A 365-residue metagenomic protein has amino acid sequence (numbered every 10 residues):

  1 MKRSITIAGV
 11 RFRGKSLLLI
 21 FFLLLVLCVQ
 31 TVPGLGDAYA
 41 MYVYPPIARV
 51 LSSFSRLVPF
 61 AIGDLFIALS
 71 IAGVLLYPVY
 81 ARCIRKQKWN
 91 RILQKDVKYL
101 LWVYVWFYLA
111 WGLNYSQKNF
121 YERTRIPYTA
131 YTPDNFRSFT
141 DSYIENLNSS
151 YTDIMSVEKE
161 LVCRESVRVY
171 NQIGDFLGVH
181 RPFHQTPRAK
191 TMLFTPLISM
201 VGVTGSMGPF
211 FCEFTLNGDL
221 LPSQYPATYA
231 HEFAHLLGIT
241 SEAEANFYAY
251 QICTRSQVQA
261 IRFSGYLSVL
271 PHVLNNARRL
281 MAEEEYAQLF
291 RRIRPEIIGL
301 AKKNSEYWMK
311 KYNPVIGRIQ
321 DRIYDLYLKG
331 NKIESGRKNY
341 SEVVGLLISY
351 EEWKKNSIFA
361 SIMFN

Functional and structural regions predicted by a protein language model:
S4-L18: N-terminal membrane topogenic signal
F21-Y80: Membrane-embedded alpha-helical segments of integral membrane proteins
G36-M41, G112-F136: Alpha-helical transmembrane signal-anchor/signal-peptide segments
P59, Y225-Q251: Active-site recognition of the HExxH zinc-binding catalytic motif
G73-V79, K86-E122: Transmembrane alpha-helices and immediately adjacent membrane-cytoplasm interface residues in multi-pass integral
F139-Y143, T240-E285: Post-HExxH zinc-binding segment in Zn-dependent metallohydrolases
I154-F214, G218, P222: Auxiliary, metal-adjacent structural segments of Zn-dependent hydrolase domains
I297-N365: Pan-zinc metallopeptidase signature
